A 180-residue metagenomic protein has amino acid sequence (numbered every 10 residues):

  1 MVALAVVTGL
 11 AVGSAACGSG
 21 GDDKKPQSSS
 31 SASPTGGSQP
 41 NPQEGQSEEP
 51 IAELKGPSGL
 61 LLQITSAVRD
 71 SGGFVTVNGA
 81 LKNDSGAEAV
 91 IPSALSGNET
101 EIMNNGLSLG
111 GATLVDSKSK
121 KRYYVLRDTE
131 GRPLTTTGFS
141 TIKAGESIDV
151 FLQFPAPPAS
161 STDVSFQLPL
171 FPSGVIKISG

Functional and structural regions predicted by a protein language model:
M1-A15: Sec-dependent bacterial lipoprotein signal peptides
V12-G56, N105-L109: N-terminal low-complexity, Pro/Thr-rich disordered segments that flank secretion/membrane-targeting signals
G18-G20, Q27, Q46-P50, G138-G180: Surface-exposed edge beta-strand/loop patches
E44-Q46, K55-S66, E130-R132: N-terminal edge beta-strand
G73-T76, I148-V150: Short, solvent-exposed loop/turn segments enriched in Ser/Thr/Gly
V75-N83: Short, well-ordered beta-strand segments enriched in hydrophobic/aromatic residues
K82-A87, P157-A159: Short solvent-exposed strand-capping/beta-turn motif centered on an Asx-Ser/Thr pair
D84-T137: The feature marks short-to-medium sequence segments in extracytoplasmic or secretory-pathway proteins
